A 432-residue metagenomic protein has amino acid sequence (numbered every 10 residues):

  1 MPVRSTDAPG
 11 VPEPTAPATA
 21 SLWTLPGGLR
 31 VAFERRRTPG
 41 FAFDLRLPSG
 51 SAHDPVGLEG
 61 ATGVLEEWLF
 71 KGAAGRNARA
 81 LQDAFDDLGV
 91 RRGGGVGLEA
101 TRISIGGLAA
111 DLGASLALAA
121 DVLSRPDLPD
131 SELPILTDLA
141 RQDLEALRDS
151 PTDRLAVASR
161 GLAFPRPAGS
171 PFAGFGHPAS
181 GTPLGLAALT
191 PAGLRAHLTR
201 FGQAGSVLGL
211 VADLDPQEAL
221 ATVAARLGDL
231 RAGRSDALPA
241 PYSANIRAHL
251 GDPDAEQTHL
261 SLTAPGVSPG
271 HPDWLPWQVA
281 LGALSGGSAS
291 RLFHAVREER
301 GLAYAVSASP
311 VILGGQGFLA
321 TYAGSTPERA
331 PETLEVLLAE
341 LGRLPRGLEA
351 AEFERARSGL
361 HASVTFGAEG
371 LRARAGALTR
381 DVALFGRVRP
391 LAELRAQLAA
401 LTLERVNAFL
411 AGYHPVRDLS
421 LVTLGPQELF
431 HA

Functional and structural regions predicted by a protein language model:
M1-A84, L88, G107, R195-A295 (+2 more regions): His/Glu-rich zincin catalytic helix
M1-D7, T24, A80-S235, P276 (+1 more regions): Charge-rich, well-structured scaffold segments of protease-associated domains
